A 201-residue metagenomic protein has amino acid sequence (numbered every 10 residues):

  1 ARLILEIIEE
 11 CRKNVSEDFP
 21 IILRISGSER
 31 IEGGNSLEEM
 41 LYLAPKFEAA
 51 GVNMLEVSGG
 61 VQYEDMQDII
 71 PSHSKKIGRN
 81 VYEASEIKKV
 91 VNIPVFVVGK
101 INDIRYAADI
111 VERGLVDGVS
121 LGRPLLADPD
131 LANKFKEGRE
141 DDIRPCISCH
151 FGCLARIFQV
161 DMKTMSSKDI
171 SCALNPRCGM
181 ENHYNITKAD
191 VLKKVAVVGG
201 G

Functional and structural regions predicted by a protein language model:
A1-G200: Flavin-dependent oxidoreductase catalytic cores
